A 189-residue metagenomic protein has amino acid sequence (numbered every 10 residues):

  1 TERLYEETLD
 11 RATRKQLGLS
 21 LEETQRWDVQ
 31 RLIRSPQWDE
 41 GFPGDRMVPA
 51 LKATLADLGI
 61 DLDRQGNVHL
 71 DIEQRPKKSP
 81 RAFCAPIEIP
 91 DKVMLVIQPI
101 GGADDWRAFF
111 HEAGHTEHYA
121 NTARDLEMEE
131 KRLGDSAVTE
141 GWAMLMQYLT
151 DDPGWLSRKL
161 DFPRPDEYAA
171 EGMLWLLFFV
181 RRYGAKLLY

Functional and structural regions predicted by a protein language model:
T1-M94, P99-A103: Contiguous, non-catalytic segments that form substrate-binding/exosite surfaces or channel walls
E23-D28, P80-K92, A113-R124, R158-P165: Active-site-adjacent bridging/hinge elements
A56-Q65, G102, T116-M128, L149-R158: Secondary-structure transition/capping motifs at alpha-helix termini and the adjoining loop/turn into the next element
Q65-L70, K131, R158-E167: Beta-strand segments within the central parallel beta-sheet cores of soluble alpha/beta enzyme folds
M94-L95, E127-G134, Y168-L174: Short beta-alpha connecting loops at secondary-structure transitions that line or flank enzyme active sites
G101-A123, E140-M144: Active-site recognition of the HExxH zinc-binding catalytic motif
S136-D151: An active-site-proximal "capping" alpha-helix that borders the catalytic cofactor pocket
D152-Y189: Long, amphipathic alpha-helical stalk/connector segments used for oligomerization, subunit docking, or mechanical
